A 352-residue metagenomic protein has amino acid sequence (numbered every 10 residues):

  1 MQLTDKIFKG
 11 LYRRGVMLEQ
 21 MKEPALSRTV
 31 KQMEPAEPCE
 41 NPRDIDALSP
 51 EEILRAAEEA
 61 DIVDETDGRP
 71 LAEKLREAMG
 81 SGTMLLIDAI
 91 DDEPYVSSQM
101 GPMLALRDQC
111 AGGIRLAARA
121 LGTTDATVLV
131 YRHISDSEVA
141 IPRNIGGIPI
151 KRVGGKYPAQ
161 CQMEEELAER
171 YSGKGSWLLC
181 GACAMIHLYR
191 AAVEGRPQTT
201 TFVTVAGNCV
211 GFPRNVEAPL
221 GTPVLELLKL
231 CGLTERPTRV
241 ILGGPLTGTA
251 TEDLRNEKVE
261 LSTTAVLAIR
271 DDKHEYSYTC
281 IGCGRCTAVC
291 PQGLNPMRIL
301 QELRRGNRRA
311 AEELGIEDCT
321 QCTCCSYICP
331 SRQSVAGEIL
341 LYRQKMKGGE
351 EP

Functional and structural regions predicted by a protein language model:
M1-D125, R132-H133, N144-I148, Y157 (+3 more regions): Iron-sulfur-cluster electron-transfer modules
A47-E51, R55, A60-T66, G122-V224 (+2 more regions): Hydrophobic alpha-helical positions that pack around
L54, A111, R115, I186-Y189 (+4 more regions): Predominant activation on well-ordered alpha-helical scaffold segments within soluble catalytic domains
G82-M84, T200-V203, T263-T264: Short glycine-rich loop/turn motifs
Y95-S98, P213, L228, A250: Short helix/loop capping segments that flank catalytic or ligand/cofactor-binding pockets
S135-R143, A250-K258, P330: Short glycine/threonine-rich loop-to-helix capping motif typified by GTGT followed within a few residues by an Asp-Pro
P158, L167-A168, L233-I281: Active-site gating/interface segments in enzymes
T264-S277, T287, P291-P352: Ferredoxin-type iron-sulfur electron-transfer modules in oxidoreductases and energy-metabolism complexes
